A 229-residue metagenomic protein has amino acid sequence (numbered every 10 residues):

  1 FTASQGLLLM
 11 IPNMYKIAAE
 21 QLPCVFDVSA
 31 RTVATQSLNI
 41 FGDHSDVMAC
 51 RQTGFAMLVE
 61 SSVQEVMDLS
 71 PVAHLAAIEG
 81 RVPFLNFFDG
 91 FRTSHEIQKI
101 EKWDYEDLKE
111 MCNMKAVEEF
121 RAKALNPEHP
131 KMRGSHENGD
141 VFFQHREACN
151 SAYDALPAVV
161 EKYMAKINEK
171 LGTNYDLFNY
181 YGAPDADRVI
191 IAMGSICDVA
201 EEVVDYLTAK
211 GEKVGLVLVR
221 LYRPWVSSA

Functional and structural regions predicted by a protein language model:
F1, D27, F87-D89, I191-G194 (+1 more regions): Generic beta-strand/beta-sheet core signal
F1-R51, F55-I78, A209: Thiamine diphosphate
S4-L8, V63-Q64, F91-T93, M193-V199: Gly/Ser/Thr-rich loops at beta-strand to alpha-helix junctions that form or flank small-molecule/cofactor-binding
C24, F84, V214: Hydrophobic anchor at the start of a short beta-strand that flanks the dinucleotide cofactor-binding loop
T35-S37, C50, E161-A229: Thiamine diphosphate
Q36, I40, V59-V63, K131-S135 (+3 more regions): Hydrophobic alpha-helical scaffolding
F84-N179: Conformationally flexible catalytic loops at phosphate/diphosphate-handling active centers
